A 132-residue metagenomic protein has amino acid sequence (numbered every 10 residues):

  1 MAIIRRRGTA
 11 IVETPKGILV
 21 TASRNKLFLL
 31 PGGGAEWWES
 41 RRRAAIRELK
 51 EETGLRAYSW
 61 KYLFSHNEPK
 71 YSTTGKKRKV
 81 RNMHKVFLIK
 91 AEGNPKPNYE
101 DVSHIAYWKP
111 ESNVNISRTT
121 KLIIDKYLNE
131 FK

Functional and structural regions predicted by a protein language model:
M1-L30: N-terminal strand-loop-strand
I11, L19, G32, W60 (+1 more regions): Generic alpha-helical hydrophobic packing signal
T21-A22, P31, F64, K109: Residue-level detector of conserved, well-ordered beta-strand and adjacent loop positions that form binding/recognition
K26, Y62-L63: Residue-level "edge-of-site" marker
P31, N98, Y127: Residues that scaffold the ATP/ADP-binding catalytic core of kinase and kinase-like folds
A35-S59, H66-L122: Unchanged
I123-F131: C-terminal alpha-helix
